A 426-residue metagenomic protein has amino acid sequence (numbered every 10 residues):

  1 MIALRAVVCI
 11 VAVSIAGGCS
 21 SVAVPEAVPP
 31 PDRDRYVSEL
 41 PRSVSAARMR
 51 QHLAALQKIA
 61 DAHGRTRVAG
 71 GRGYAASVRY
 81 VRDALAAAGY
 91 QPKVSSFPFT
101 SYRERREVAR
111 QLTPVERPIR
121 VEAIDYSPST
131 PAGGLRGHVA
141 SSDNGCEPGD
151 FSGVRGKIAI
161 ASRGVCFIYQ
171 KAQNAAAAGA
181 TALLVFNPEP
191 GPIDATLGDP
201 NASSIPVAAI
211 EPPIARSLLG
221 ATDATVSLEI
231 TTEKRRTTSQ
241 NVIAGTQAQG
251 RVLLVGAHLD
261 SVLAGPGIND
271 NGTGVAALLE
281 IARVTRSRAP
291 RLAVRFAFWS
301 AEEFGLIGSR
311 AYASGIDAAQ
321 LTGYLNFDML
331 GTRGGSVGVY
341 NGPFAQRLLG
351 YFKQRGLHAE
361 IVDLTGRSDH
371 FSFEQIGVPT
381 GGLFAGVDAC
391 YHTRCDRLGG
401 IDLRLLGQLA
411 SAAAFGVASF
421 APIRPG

Functional and structural regions predicted by a protein language model:
I15-D32: C-terminal region of N-terminal signal peptides and the immediate post-cleavage residues of exported proteins
A27-R72, F97, D260, L325-T332 (+1 more regions): N-terminal capping segment at the start of a domain
R35, R42, A54, K58-G156: Noncatalytic luminal/extracellular "stalk/propeptide" segments of secretory-pathway proteins
S43-R65, A69-R72, V81-A88, I158 (+4 more regions): Catalytic-core environment of secreted peptidases
A69-G71, R117-I210, P266, H358-A359: Extracellular/luminal Protease-associated
P114-P118, Q249-G250, L263, A289-P290 (+2 more regions): Metal-dependent peptidase/peptidase-like ectodomains
V121-C146, D199-I268, E280-R283, S287 (+1 more regions): Soluble metallo-hydrolase cores and metallopeptidase-like ectodomains found primarily in the secretory/periplasmic
A389-G426: His/Asp/Glu-rich mid-to-C-terminal helical/loop segments that flank catalytic regions of hydrolases
